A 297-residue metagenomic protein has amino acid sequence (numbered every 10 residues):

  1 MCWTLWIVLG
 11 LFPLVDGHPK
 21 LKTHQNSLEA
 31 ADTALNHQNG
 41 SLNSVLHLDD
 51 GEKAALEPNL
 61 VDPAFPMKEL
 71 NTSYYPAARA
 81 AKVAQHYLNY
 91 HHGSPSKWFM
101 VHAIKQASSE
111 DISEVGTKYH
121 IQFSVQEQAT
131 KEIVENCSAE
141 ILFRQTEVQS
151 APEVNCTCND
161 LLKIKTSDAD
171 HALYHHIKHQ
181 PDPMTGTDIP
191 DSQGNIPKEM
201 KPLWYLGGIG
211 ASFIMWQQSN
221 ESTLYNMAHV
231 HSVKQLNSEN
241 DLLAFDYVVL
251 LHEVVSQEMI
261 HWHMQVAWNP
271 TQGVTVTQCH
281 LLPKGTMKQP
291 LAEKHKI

Functional and structural regions predicted by a protein language model:
C2-G51, P58-N71, I104-N195, N269: Hydrophobic, ordered structural segments
D16-P19, L88-H92, A129-E132, I214-Q218 (+2 more regions): Short loop/beta submotifs within extracellular cysteine-rich repeat domains
V61-K68, Y75-N89: Intrinsically disordered, low-complexity, charge-biased terminal/linker regions in eukaryotic proteins
Y74, A84, L88, K178-N237 (+1 more regions): Surface-exposed interaction/gating patches
A80-L88, I104, T117-E127, A139-I141 (+2 more regions): Short, structured motif recognition centered on aromatic/hydrophobic residues
G93-M100, I133-E135, S219-T223, E258-W262 (+1 more regions): Intrinsically disordered, low-complexity regions enriched in proline, serine, glycine and charged residues
M100-T117, E221-E253: Short, structured protein-protein interaction patches enriched in aromatics and acidic/basic residues, typified by
F245-V249, E253-I297: Acidic, serine/threonine-rich low-complexity disordered tracts
